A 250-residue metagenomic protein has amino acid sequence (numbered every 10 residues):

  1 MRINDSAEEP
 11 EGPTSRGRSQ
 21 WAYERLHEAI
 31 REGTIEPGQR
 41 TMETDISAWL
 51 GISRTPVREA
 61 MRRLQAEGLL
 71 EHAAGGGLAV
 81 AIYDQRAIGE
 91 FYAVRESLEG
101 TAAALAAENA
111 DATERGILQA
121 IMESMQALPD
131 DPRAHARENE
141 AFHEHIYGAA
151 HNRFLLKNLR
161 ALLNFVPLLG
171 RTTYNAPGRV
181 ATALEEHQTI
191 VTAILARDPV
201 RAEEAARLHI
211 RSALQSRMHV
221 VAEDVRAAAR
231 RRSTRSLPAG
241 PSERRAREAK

Functional and structural regions predicted by a protein language model:
M1-E108, H219-K250: Short linear motifs at protein or domain termini
G17-Q20, E24, T55, G89-E96 (+5 more regions): Alpha-helix N-cap/helix-start motif at coil-to-helix transitions, marked by capping-box chemistry
Q39, H72, N139, T182-L184: Short, flexible turn/loop "capping" segments at secondary-structure junctions
W49, P177-K250: C-terminal regulatory/effector modules of DNA-binding transcriptional regulators
Q65-E71, L162-N164, R179-A181: Mobile beta-alpha loop/short-helix "lid" or hinge segments that flank ligand
E108-T172, L184-A196, R201-R211, Q215: Conserved amphipathic alpha-helical segments that form helical-bundle/coiled-coil interaction surfaces
